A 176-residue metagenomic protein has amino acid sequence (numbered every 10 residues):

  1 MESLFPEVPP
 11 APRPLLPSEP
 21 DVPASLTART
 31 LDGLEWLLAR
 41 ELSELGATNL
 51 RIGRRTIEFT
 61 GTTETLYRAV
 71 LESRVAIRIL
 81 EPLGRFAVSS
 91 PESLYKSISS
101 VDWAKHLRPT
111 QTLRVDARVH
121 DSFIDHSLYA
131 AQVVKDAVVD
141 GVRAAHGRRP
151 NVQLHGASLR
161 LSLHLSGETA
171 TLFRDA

Functional and structural regions predicted by a protein language model:
E2-P9, L15, E19-A157: Non-catalytic nucleic-acid substrate-recognition regions in nucleic-acid-modifying enzymes
V22, S166-G167: Short flexible coil/turn linkers enriched for glycine and charged/polar residues that connect secondary-structure
R160: A Lys/Arg-rich helix-loop hairpin that forms a DNA/phosphate-binding surface
E168-A176: Glycine-rich adenosyl-nucleotide cofactor-binding module
